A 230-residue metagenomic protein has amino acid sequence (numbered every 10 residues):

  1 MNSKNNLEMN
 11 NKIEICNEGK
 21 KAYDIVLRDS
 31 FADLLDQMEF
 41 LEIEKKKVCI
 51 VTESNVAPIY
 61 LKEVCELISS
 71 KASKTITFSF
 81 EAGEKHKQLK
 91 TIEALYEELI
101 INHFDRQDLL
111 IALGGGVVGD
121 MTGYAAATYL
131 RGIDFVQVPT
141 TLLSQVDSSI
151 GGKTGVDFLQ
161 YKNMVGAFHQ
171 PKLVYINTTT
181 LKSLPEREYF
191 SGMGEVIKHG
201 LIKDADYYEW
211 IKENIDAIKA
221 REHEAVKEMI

Functional and structural regions predicted by a protein language model:
K4-L109, E195-K198: ATP/NTP phosphate-donor binding region
V51, S79, A112-G114, Q137 (+1 more regions): Short beta-strand segments
Y60-K62, M121-G123, D147: Short glycine-/acidic-enriched loop or helix-start segments at secondary-structure transitions that form or flank
A72, D206, R221-E224: All-alpha prenyltransferase/terpene-synthase fold signal
F104-V136: Active-site and donor-binding regions of nucleotide-sugar-utilizing enzymes
Y124-A217: A glycine/threonine-rich phosphate-anchoring loop and its flanking beta-alpha core in nucleotide/phosphate-binding
I215-I230: Oxyanion-binding "anion nests"
